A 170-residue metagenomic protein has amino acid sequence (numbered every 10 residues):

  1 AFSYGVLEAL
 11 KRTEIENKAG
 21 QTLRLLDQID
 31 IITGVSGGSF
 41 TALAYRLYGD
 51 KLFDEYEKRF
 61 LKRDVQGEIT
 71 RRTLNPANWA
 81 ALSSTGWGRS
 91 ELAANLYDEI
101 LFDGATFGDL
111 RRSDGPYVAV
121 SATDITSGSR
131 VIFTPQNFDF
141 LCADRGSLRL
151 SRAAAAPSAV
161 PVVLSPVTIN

Functional and structural regions predicted by a protein language model:
F2-W87, E91, T134-N137: Patatin-like phospholipase
Y4, E8, N95, E99 (+1 more regions): Short, contiguous clusters of charged residues that form electrostatic/catalytic patches at enzyme active sites, used
A9-T13, I100, P157: Generic, well-ordered alpha-helical scaffold segments in large soluble proteins
E14, L101-F102, T106, T126-G128 (+1 more regions): Glycine-centered secondary-structure boundary/capping sites
N17-K18, G108, S165: Secondary-structure transition/capping residues
R24, I100-R111, R149: Short, structural beta-strand-to-alpha-helix junction motif
Q66-S83, N95, R112-N170: Active-site gating loop/helix substructures
